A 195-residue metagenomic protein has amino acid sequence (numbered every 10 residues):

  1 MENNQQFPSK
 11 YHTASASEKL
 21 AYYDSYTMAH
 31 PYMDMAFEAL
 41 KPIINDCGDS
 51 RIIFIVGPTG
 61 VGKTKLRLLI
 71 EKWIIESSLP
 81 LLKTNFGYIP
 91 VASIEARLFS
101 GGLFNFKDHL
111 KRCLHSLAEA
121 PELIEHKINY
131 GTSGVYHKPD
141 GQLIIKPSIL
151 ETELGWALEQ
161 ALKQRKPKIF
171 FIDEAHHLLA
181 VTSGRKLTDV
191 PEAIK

Functional and structural regions predicted by a protein language model:
M1-R51, E76-P80, G87: A short, basic N-terminal segment
P8, N105-D108, A120-A193: Mid-core helix/loop region of P-loop NTP-binding domains shared across ATPases and GTPases
N45-G48, K83-Y88, Q160-R165, K186 (+1 more regions): Conserved catalytic network of the ASCE P-loop NTPase/AAA+ motor domain
D49-L69: Walker A/P-loop nucleotide-binding motif
G62, F99-G101, H177-A180: Short acidic, S/G/P-rich loop/turn micro-motifs used as interaction or catalytic elements
G62-I89: P-loop NTPase Walker A phosphate-binding motif
L66-I70, D108-S116, A193: Alpha-helical scaffold elements adjacent to nucleotide-binding pockets in ATP/GTP-utilizing enzyme cores
V91-L123: Conserved NTP-binding/hydrolysis module of P-loop NTPases
